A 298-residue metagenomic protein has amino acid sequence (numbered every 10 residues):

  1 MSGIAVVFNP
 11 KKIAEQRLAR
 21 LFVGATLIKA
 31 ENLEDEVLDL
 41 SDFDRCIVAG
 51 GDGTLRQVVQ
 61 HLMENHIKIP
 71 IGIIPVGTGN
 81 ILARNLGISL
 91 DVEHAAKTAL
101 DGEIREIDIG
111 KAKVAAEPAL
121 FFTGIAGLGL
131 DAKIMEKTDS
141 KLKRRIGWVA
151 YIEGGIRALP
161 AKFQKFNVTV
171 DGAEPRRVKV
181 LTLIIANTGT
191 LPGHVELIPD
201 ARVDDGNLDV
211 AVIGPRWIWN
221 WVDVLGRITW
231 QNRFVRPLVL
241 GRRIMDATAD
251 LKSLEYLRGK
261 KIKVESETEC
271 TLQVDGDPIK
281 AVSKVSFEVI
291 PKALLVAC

Functional and structural regions predicted by a protein language model:
A5-R20, I28-A30, E64-P70, G77-I185: Catalytic core of DAGKc-family lipid kinases
V7-N9, G50, G214, S266: Short beta-strand/turn micro-motifs composed of small residues that flank or help shape donor/cofactor-binding pockets
I13-R17, P192, V296: Short N-terminal binding/cap micro-motifs at the start of the first secondary-structure element
T26-K68: N-terminal small/polar loop signature for handling phosphorylated ligands or for N-terminal nucleophile
A49-G51, I74-T78: Glycine-rich beta-strand-to-loop/alpha-helix junction loops that act as flexible
L142-V149, H194, P199-D223: Gly/Ser/Thr-rich active-site loops/lids in small-molecule metabolic enzymes that frequently grip phosphoryl groups
K162-Q164, K179-L181, D204-D209, R258-K260: A generic structural signal for short beta-strands and their flanking turns/coil linkers
V170-A173, R202, V212-C298: ATP/nucleoside-binding phosphotransfer catalytic cores, i.e., glycine-rich phosphate-binding loops
